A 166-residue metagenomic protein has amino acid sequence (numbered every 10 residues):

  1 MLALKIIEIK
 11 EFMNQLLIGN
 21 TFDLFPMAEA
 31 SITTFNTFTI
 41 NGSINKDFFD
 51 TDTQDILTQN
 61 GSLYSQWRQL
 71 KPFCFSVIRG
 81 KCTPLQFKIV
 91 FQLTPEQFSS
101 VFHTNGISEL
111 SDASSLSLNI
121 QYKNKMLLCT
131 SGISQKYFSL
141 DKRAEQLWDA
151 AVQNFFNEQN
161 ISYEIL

Functional and structural regions predicted by a protein language model:
M1-Q69: Charge-rich, low-complexity N-terminal segments
T37, N45, E96-F98, L127 (+1 more regions): Generic "edge-of-domain/loop-turn" microfeature
T39, D52, L57, T104-L110 (+3 more regions): General N-terminal targeting signals
F48-F49, Y64, Y122, Y137 (+1 more regions): Sequence-level detector for tyrosine residue identity
Q59-M126: Surface-exposed, low-hydrophobicity interaction/linker segments
L127-L166: Mixed-charge, glycine-accented linear interaction segment located at domain edges/termini
